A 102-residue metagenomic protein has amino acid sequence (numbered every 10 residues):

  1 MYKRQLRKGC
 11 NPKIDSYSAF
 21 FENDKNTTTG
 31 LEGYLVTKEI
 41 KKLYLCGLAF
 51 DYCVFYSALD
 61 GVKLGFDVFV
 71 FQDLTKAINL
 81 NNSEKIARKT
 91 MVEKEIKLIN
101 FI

Functional and structural regions predicted by a protein language model:
K3-I102: Active-site-adjacent betaalpha module
